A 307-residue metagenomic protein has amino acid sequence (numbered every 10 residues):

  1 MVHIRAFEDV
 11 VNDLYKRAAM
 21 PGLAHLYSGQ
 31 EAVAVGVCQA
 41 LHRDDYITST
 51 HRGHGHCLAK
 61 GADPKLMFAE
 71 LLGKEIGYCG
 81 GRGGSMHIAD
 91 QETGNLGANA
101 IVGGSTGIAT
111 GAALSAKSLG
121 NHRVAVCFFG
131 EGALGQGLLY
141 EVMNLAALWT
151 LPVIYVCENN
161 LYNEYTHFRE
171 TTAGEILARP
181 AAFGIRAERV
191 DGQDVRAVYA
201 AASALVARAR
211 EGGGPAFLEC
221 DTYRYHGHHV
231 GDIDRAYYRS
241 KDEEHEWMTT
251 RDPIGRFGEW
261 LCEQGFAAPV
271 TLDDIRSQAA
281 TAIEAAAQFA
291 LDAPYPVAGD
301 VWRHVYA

Functional and structural regions predicted by a protein language model:
V2-Y15: N-terminal glycine-rich anion-binding loops that anchor highly charged ligand groups
D9, A19-W149, H167-L177, A182-G184: Cofactor-binding active-site loop characterized by glycine-rich and histidine/acidic residues
L23, C57-L58, G132, T166-E170 (+6 more regions): Hydrophobic alpha-helical scaffolding
H25, T48, I154-V156, R189 (+3 more regions): Structured core elements
Y46-T50, V124-F128, V156-E158, F217-D221 (+1 more regions): Beta-strand segments within the central parallel beta-sheet cores of soluble alpha/beta enzyme folds
K117-N121, A173-A204, T249-R276: Conserved thiamine diphosphate
L148-L151, E158-G214, R224: Ligand/cofactor pocket segment of small-molecule handling proteins
R208-A307: Glycine/aspartate-rich loop-and-adjacent alpha/beta segment that forms the canonical ThDP
